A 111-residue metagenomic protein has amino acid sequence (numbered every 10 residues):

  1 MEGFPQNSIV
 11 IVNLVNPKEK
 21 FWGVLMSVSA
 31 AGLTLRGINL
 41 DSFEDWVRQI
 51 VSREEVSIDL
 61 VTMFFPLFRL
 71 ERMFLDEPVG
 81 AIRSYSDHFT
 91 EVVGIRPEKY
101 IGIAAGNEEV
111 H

Functional and structural regions predicted by a protein language model:
M1-H111: Conserved RNA-binding domains used in RNP assembly and mRNA/RNA metabolism
